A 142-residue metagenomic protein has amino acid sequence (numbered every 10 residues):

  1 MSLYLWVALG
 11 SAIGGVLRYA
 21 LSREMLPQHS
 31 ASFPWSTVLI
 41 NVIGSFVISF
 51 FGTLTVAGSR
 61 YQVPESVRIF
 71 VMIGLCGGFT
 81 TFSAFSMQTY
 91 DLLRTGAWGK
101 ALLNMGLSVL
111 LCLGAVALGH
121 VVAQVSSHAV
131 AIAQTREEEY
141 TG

Functional and structural regions predicted by a protein language model:
M1-G142: Membrane-interface helix-loop junctions in multi-pass transporters/channels
